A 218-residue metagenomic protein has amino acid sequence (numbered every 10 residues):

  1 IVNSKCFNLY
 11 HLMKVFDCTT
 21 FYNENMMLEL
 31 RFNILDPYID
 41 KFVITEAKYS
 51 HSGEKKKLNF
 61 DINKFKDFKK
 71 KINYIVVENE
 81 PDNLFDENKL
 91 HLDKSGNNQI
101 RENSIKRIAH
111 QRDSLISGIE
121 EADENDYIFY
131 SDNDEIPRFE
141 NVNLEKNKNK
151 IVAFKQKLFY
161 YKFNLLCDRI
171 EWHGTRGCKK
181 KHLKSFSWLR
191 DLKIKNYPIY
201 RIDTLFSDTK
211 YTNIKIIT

Functional and structural regions predicted by a protein language model:
C6, L12-P37: N-proximal low-complexity "stem/linker" segments adjacent to membrane-targeting elements
K14-F16, K41, Y127: Structural motif
V15, I72, I151: Short, conserved active-site loop motifs that form the nucleotide-linked donor/cofactor pocket
Y22-N25, K48-S50, N79-D82, D134-I136 (+1 more regions): Short, solvent-exposed loop/turn segments at secondary-structure junctions
D36-I100: Acidic donor-binding segment of Leloir-type glycosyltransferases
L84-E121, D126, E135-T218: Catalytic-site signature of metal-activated, phosphate-bearing donor transferases, centered on the GT-A/GT-A-like
